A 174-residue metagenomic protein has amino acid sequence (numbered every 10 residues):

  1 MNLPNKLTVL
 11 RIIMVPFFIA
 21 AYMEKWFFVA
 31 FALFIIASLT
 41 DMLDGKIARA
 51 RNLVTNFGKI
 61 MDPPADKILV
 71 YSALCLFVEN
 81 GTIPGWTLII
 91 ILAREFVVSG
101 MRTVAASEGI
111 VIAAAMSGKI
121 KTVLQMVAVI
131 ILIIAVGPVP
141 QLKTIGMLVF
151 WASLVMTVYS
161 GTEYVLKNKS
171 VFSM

Functional and structural regions predicted by a protein language model:
M1-M174: Alpha-helical transmembrane bundles and membrane-interface segments of multipass inner-membrane proteins
